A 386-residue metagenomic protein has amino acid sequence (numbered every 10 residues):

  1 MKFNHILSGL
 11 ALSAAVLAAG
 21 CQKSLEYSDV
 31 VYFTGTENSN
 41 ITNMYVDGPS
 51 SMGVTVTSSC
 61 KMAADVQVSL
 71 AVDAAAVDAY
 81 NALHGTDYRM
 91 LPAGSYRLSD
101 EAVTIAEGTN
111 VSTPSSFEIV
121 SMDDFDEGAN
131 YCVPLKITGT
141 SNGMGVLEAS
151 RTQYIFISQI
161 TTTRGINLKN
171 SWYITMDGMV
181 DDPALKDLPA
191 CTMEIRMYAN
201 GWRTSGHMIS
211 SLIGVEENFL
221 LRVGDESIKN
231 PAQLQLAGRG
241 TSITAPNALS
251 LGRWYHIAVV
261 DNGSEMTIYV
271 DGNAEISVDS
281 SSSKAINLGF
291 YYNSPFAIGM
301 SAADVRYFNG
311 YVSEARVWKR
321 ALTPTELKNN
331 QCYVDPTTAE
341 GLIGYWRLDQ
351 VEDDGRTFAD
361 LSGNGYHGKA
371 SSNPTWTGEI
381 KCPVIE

Functional and structural regions predicted by a protein language model:
M1-G48, V146-S158, E386: Bacterial Sec-dependent N-terminal signal peptides
A79-V103, G238: Short beta-strand and strand-turn-strand segments in soluble, beta-rich domains
S150-N170, Y333-E386: Extracytoplasmic low-complexity segments
S158-L168, Y198-N200, R222-K284, W376-E386: Extracellular glycan-interaction surfaces
T161-P231, L322-E326: Extracellular glycan-recognition modules
M179-M193, P246-Y255, V305-Y311, P336-A339: Extracellular/lumenal carbohydrate-interaction signature centered on repeated Trp-anchored short motifs
A190-G201, R306-C332, I343-E352: Extracellular, beta-strand-rich glycan-interacting domains
F290-S313, K328-Y333, E386: Extracellular glycan-interaction patches encoded by glycine-rich segments
